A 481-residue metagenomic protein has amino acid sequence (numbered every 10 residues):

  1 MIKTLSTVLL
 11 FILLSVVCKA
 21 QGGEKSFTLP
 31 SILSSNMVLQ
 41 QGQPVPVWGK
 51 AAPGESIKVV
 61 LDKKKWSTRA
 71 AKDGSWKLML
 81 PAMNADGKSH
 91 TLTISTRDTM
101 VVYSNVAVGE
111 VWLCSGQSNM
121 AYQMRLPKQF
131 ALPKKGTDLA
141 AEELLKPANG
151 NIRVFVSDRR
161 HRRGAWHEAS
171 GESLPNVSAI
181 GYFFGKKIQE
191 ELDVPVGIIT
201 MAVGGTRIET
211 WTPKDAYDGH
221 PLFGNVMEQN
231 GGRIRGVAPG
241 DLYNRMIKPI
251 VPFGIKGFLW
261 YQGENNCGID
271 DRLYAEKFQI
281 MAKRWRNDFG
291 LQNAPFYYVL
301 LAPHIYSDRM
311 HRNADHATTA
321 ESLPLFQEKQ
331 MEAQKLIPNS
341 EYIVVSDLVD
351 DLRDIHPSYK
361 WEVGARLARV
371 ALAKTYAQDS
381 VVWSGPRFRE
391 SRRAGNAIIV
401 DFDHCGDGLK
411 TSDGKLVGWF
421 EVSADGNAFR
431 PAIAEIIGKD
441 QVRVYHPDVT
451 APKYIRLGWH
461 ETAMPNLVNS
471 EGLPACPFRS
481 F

Functional and structural regions predicted by a protein language model:
M1-E24: Bacterial Sec-dependent N-terminal signal peptides
Q21-F481: Cell-envelope and extracellular/periplasmic
